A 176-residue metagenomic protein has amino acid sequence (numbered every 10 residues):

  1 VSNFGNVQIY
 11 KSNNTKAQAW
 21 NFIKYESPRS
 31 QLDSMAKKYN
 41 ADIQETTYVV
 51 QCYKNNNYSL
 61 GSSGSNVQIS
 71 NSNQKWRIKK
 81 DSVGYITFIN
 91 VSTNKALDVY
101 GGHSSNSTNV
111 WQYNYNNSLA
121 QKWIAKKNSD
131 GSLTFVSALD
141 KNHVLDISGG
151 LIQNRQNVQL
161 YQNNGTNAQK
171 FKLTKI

Functional and structural regions predicted by a protein language model:
V1-I176: Lectin-like carbohydrate-binding module/patch detector with strong preference for beta-trefoil
